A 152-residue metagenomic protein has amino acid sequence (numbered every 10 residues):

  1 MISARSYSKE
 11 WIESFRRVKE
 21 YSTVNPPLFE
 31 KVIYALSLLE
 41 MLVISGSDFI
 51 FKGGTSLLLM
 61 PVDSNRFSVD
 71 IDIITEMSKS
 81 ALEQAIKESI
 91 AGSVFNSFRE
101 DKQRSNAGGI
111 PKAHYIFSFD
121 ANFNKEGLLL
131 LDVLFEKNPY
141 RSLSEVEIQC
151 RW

Functional and structural regions predicted by a protein language model:
M1-W152: Compositionally biased terminal segments of proteins
